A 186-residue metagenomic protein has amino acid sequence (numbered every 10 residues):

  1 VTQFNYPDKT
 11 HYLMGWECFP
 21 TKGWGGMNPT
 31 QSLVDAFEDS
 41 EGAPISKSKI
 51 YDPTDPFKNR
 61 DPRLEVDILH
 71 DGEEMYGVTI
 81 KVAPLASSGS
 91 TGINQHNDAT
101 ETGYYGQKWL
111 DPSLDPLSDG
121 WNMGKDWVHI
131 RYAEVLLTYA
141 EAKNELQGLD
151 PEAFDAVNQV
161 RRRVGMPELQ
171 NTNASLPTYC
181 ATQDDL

Functional and structural regions predicted by a protein language model:
V1-G15, P20-Q31, D39-L186: Acidic/polar-rich alpha-helix caps and helix-coil junctions
